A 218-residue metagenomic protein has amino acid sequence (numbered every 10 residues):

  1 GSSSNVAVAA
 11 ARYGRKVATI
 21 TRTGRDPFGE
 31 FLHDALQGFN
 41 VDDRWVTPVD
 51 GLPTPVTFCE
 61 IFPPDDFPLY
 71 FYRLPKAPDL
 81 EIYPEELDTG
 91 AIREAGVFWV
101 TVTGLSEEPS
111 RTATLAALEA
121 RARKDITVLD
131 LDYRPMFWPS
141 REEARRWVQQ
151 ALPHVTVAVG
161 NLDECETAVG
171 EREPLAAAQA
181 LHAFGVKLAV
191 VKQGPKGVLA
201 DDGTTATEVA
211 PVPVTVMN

Functional and structural regions predicted by a protein language model:
N5-K16: Alpha-helix C-terminal capping segments
K16-V102, T127: Conserved N-terminal subdomain of the carbohydrate kinase-like
Q37-D42, E142-T167, A206: Structural recognition of alpha->loop->beta junctions
L74, T103, D132-M136, D163 (+1 more regions): Active-site beta-loop-alpha junctions enriched in small/polar residues
T103-T112, P135-A144, A168-E171: Active-site glycine- and acidic-residue-rich loops that bind and position anionic ligands or nucleotide-like cofactors
A113-K124, R146-H154: Catalytic-core regions built around general acid/base machinery
E119-A120, G170-N218: Conserved phosphate-binding/catalytic region of the ribokinase-like
T127-L129, A158: Hydrophobic faces of well-ordered beta-strands that scaffold small-molecule active sites in alpha/beta enzyme cores
